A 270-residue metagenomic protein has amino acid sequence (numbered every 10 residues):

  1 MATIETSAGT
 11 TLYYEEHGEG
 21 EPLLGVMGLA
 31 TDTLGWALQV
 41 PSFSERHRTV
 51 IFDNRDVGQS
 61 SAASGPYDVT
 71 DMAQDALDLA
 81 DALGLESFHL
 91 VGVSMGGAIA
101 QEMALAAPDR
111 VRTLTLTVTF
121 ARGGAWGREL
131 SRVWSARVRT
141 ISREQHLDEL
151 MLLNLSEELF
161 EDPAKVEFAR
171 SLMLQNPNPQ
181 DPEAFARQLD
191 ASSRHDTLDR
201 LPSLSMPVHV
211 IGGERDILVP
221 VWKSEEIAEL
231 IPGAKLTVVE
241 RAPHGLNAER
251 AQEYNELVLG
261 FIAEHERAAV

Functional and structural regions predicted by a protein language model:
T6-A62: Conserved HGGG/HGGXW glycine-rich cap/lid loop of the alpha/beta-hydrolase fold
V50-I51, R55-V91, E256: Active-site loop/oxyanion-hole signature of alpha/beta-hydrolase fold enzymes
G92, G96, A100: Gly/Ala-rich beta-loop-alpha elbow adjacent to hydrolase catalytic centers
Q101, L105, R112-I141: Flexible "cap/lid" loop of the alpha/beta hydrolase fold
A125, Q145-R200: Conserved alpha/beta-hydrolase catalytic His-Asp/Glu region
L204, V210-G212: Short beta-strand/loop motif that positions the catalytic acidic residue of the alpha/beta-hydrolase fold
R215-V219: Acidic catalytic loop of the alpha/beta-hydrolase fold
A234-V270: Catalytic active-site module of serine/aspartate enzymes centered on a nucleophile-bearing elbow/loop
